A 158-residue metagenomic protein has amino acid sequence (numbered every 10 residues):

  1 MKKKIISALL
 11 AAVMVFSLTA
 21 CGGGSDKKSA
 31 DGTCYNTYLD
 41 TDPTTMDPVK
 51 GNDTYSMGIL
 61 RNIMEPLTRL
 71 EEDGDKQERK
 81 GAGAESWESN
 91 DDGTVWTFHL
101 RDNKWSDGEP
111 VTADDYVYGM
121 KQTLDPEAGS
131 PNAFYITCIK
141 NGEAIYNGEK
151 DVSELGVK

Functional and structural regions predicted by a protein language model:
M1-A12: Positively charged n-region of N-terminal signal peptides that target proteins for export
S17-A20: C-terminal motif of bacterial Sec signal peptides marking the signal peptidase cleavage site
G22-G24: Bacterial signal peptide processing site
N36-Y38, V95-H99, G156-K158: Soluble periplasmic/extracytoplasmic beta-strand elements of cell-envelope proteins
Y38-D91: N-terminal lobe/hinge region of extracytoplasmic solute-binding protein
K50, T54, H99-D107, E154-G156: Second-shell loop/turn segments in exported
E85-Y135: Aromatic- and charge-enriched surface segment that lines or borders ligand/interaction sites
D115-V117, N132-K158: Surface-exposed binding/hinge segments that line and control ligand-binding clefts or catalytic entry sites
